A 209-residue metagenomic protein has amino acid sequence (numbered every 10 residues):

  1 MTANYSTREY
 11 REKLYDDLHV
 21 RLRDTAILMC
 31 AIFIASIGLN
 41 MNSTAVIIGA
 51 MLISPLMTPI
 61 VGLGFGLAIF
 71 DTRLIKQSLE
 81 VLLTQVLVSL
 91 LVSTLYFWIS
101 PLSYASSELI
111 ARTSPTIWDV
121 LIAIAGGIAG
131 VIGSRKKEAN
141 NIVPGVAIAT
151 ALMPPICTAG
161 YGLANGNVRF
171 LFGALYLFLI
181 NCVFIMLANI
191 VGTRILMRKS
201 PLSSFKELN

Functional and structural regions predicted by a protein language model:
M1-L121, K136: Alpha-helical transmembrane segments and their membrane-interface boundaries that form or gate the permeation pathway
K13, S36, T94, I128 (+3 more regions): Alpha-helical scaffold segments in soluble metabolic enzymes
M41, S100-S103, A164, R194-S200: Juxtamembrane transmembrane-helix termini
L63-G64, C157-G160, I190-R198: Transmembrane alpha-helical segments of integral membrane proteins
L67, T72-R73, E138, I195-S203: Cytoplasmic membrane-interface regions of multi-pass membrane proteins
L67-F70, E80, L95-W98, A164-N165 (+3 more regions): Juxtamembrane/interface motifs at transmembrane-helix termini
T113-M186, I190: Hydrophobic alpha-helical segments
M186-N209: Cytosolic-side transmembrane helix boundary signature
